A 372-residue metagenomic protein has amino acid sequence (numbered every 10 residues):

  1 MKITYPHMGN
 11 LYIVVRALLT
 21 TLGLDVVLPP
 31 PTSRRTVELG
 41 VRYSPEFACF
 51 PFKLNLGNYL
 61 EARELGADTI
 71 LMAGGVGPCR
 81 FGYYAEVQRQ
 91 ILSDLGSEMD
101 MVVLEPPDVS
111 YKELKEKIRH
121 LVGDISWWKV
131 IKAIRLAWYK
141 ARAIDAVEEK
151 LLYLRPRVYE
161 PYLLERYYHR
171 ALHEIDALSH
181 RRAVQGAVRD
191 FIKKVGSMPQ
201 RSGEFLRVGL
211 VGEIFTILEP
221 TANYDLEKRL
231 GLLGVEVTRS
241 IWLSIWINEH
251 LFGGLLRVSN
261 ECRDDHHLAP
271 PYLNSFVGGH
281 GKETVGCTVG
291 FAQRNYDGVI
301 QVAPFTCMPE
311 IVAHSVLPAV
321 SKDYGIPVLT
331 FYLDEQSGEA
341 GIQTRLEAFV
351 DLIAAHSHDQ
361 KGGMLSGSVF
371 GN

Functional and structural regions predicted by a protein language model:
M1-N372: An N-terminal assembly and electron-transfer interface module characteristic of large anaerobic redox and radical
